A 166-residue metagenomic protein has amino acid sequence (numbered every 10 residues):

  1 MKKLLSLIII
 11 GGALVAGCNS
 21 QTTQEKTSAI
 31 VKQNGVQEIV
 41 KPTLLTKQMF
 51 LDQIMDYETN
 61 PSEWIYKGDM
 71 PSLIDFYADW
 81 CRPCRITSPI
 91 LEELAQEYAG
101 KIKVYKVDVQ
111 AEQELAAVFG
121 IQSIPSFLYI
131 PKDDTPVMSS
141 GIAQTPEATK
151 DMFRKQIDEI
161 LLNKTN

Functional and structural regions predicted by a protein language model:
M1-L51, D158-N166: N-terminal targeting signals for export/organelle localization
L45, M49, S72-D75, I86 (+4 more regions): Extracytoplasmic/secreted proteins, especially bacterial periplasmic and envelope-associated proteins
L45-M70: A short beta-strand-turn-helix
D69-S72, F76-W80, S123: Short pre-active-site segment immediately N-terminal to redox-active cysteine/selenocysteine motifs in thiol-based
P71, Q113, F119-I130: Structural micro-motif
F76-A78, T87-A95, A99-E114, I121: Thiol-based oxidoreductase modules, predominantly thioredoxin-like and allied folds used for disulfide exchange
D79-I86, S126: C-type cytochrome heme c attachment motif
S123, L128-N166: Non-catalytic, surface beta->alpha helical segment in thiol-disulfide oxidoreductase systems
